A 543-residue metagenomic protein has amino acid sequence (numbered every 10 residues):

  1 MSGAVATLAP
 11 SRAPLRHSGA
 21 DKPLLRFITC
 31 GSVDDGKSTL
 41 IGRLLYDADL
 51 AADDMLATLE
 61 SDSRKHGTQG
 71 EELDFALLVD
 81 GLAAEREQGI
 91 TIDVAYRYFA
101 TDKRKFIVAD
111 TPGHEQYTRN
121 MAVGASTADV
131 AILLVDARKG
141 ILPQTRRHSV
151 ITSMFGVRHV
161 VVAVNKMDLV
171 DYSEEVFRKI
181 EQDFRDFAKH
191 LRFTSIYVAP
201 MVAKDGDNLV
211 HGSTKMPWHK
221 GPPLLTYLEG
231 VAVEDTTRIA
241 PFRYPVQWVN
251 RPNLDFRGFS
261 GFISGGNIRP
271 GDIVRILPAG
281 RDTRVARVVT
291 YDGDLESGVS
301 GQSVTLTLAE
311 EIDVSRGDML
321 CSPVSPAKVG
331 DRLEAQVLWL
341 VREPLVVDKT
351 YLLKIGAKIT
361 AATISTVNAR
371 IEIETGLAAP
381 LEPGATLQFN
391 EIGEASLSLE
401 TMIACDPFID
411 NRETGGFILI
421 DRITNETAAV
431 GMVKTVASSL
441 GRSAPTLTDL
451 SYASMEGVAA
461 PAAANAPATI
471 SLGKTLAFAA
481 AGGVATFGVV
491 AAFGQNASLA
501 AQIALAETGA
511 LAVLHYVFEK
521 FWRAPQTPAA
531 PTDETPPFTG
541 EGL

Functional and structural regions predicted by a protein language model:
S2-F27, D35-S38, T101-D102, N253-T469 (+1 more regions): C-terminal effector/interaction modules appended to NTPase cores
P10-Q116, A128: P-loop NTPase switch module centered on the Walker A-proximal segment
D35, Y46-D47, H114-E115, R138-L142 (+5 more regions): Conserved nucleotide-binding/hydrolysis micro-motifs of P-loop NTPases
H66-Q69, D80-I92, F187-I196, E229-F242 (+4 more regions): Active-site phosphate-binding and catalytic loops of NTP-dependent enzymes
R104-F106, T111-Y117, A125-S149, S153-R178: Conserved Switch II/interswitch segment of TRAFAC-class P-loop GTPases
V170-T236: Canonical P-loop GTPase G-domain recognition
K204, G221-R257, R275, D282 (+1 more regions): Accessory interdomain/linker segments of ATP-dependent helicases and helicase-like nucleic-acid enzymes that mediate
G441-L543: Juxtamembrane/disordered regions of integral membrane proteins
